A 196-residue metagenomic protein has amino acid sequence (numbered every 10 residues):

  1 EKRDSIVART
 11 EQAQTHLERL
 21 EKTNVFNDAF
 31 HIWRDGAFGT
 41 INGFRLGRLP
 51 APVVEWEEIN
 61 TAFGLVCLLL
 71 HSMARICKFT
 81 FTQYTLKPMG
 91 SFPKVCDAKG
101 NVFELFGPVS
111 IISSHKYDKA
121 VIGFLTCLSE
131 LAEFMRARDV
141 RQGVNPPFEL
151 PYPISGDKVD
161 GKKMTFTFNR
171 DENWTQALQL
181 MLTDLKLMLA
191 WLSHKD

Functional and structural regions predicted by a protein language model:
E1-N101: Extended, charged coiled-coil scaffold/tether segments in eukaryotic proteins that mediate oligomerization
E55-D196: Long mid-to-C-terminal scaffolding/interaction modules that assemble large complexes
